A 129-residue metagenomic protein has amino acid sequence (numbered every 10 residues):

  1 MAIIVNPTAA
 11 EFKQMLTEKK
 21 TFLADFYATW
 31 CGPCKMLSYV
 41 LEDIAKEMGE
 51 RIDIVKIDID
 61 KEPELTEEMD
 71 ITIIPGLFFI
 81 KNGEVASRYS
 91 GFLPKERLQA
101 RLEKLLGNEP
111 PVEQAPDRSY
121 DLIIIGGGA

Functional and structural regions predicted by a protein language model:
M1-K20, R97: N-terminal leader/targeting and pre-domain segments
T8, D58-D60, F92, G128: Conserved acidic residues
F22-F26, L41, I54, E64-L65 (+1 more regions): A short, hydrophobic beta-strand/beta-hairpin element that forms part of a small beta-sheet core
F26-W30, A129: Aromatic-flanked redox-active Cys/Sec active sites in thiol-based oxidoreductases, especially the WC-centered
C31-C34, L77: The canonical Cys-X-X-Cys-His
K35-G49: Typically the conserved alpha-helix immediately C-terminal to a functionally engaged Cys/Sec in thioredoxin-like
T72-P110: Non-catalytic, surface beta->alpha helical segment in thiol-disulfide oxidoreductase systems
E113-G128: Beta1/beta-strand and adjacent pyrophosphate-binding region of the FAD-binding site in flavoprotein oxidoreductases
